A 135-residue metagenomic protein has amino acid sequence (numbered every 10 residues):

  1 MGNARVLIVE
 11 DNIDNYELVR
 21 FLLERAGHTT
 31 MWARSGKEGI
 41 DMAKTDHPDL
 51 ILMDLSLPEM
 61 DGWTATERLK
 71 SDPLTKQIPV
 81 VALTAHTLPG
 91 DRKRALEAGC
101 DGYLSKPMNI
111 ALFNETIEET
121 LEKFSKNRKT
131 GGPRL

Functional and structural regions predicted by a protein language model:
E10, R34: Conserved acidic carboxylate
E17-R25: Charged docking surfaces used in two-component/phosphorelay signaling
D54, T84: Active-site residues of response regulator receiver
P58, K76, L88: The feature encodes the CheY-like receiver
M108-I117: C-terminal output helix
